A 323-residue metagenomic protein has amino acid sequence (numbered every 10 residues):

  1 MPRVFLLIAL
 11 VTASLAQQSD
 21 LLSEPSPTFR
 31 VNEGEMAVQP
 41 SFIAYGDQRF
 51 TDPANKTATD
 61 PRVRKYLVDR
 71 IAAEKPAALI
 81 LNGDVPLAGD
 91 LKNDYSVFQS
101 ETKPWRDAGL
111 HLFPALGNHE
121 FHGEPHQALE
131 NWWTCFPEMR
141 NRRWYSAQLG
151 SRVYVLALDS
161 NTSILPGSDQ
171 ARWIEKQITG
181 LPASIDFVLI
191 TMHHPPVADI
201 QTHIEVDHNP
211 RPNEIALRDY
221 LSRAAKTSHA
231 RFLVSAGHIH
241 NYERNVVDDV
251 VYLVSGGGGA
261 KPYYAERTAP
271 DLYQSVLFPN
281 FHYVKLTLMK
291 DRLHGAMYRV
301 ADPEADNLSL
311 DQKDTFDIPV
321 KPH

Functional and structural regions predicted by a protein language model:
P2-L7: Sec-dependent signal peptide recognition, specifically the positively charged N-region followed immediately by
A9-A16: Hydrophobic h-region of N-terminal signal peptides that target proteins for export in Gram-negative bacteria
Q17-D94, D199, H203: N-terminal active-site segment of His-dependent metallophosphoesterases
S19-R30, G34, S41, N55 (+4 more regions): Extended active-site neighborhood of metal-dependent phosphoesterases/phosphodiesterases
D47, G83-D84, G117-N118, H193 (+1 more regions): Active-site glycine-centered loops adjacent to acidic/histidine catalytic or metal-binding residues that shape
L81-N82, P86, L181-Q201: Short acidic, glycine-rich surface-loop motifs adjacent to enzyme active sites
A296-N307: Short, solvent-exposed aromatic-acidic interface loops
K313-P322: Short beta-strand elements
